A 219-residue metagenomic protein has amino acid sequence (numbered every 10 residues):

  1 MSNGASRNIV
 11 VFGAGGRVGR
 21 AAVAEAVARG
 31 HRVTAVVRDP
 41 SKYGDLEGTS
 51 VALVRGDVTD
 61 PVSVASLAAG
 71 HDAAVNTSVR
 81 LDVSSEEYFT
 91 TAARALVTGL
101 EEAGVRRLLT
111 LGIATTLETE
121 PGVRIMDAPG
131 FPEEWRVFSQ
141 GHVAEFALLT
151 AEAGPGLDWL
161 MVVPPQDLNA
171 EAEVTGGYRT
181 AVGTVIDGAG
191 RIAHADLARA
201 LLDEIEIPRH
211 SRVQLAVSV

Functional and structural regions predicted by a protein language model:
I9-R29: N-terminal Rossmann NAD(P)H-binding glycine-rich loop of SDR-like oxidoreductase domains
V36-S41, D57-V58: N-terminal Rossmann-fold cofactor-binding loop
T49-H71: Conserved Rossmann-fold cofactor-binding substructure of NAD(P)-dependent oxidoreductases
R80-L108, A144, L148: NAD(P)-cofactor binding segment of oxidoreductase domains
R107-A153: Anionic-ligand binding region
G141, G190-L202, V213: Substrate-positioning beta->alpha
A147-A170: Conserved beta-loop-beta element that borders a ligand/cofactor-binding pocket
W159, E204-V219: Core catalytic loop region at the nicotinamide-binding pocket of NAD(P)H-dependent oxidoreductases
